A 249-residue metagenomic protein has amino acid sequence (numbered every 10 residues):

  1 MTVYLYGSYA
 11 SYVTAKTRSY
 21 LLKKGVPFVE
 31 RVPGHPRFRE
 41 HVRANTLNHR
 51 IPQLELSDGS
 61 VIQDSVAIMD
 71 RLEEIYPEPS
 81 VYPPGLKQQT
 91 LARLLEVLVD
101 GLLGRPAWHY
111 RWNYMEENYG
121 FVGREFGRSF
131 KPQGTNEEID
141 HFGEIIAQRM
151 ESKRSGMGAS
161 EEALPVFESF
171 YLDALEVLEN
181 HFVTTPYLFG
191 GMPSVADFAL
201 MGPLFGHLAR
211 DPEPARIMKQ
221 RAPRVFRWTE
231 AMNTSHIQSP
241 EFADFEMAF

Functional and structural regions predicted by a protein language model:
M1-E137, L188, L208-A209: GST-like domain detector, emphasizing the conserved glutathione-binding G-site in the N-terminal thioredoxin-like
R105-F249: GST-like fold's C-terminal all-alpha helical module
